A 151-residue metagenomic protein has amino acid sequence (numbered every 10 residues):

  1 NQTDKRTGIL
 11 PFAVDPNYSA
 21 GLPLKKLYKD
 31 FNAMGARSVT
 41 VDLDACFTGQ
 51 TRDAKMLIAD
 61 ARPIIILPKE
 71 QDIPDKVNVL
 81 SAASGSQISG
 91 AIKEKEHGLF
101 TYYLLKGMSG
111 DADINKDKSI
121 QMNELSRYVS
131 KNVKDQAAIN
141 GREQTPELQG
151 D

Functional and structural regions predicted by a protein language model:
N1-D151: Cysteine endopeptidase catalytic domains of the caspase/legumain-like
